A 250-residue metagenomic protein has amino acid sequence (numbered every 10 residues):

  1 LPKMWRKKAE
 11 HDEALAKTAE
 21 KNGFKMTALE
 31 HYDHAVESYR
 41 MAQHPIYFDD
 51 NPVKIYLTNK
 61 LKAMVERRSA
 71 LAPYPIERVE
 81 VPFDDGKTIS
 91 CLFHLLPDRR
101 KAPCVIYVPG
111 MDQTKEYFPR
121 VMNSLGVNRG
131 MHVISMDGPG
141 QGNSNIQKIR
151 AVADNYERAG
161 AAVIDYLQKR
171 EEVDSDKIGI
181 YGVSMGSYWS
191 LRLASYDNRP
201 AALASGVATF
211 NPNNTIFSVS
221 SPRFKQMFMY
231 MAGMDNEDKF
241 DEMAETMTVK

Functional and structural regions predicted by a protein language model:
W5, A9-D12, K54-R100: N-terminal cap/lid segment of alpha/beta-hydrolase-fold proteins
L95, K101-G110: Short beta-strand element of the alpha/beta-hydrolase
M111-S124: The serine-hydrolase catalytic nucleophile loop
G126-N143: Conserved alpha/beta-hydrolase
D137, K177-G179, A202-A204: Residue in the alpha/beta-hydrolase core beta-strand immediately N-terminal to the catalytic nucleophile
R150-D176: Alpha/beta-hydrolase active-site loop
G182-G186, S190: Gly/Ala-rich beta-loop-alpha elbow adjacent to hydrolase catalytic centers
L193-K250: Hydrolase active-site cap/lid region
